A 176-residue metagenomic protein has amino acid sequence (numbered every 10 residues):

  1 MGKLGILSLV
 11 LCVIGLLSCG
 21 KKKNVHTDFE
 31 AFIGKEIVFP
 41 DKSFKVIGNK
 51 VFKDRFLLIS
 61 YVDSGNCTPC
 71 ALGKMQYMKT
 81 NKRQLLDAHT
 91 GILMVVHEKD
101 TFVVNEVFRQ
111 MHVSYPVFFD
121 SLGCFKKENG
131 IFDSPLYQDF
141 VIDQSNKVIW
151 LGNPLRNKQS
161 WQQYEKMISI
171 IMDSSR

Functional and structural regions predicted by a protein language model:
M1-L17: Sec-dependent bacterial lipoprotein signal peptides
C19-V51, L72-K74: N-terminal "domain-start" segment that seeds a small globular fold
V51-A71, Y77-M78: Short active-site neighborhood of thiol/selenol oxidoreductases, capturing the structured segment around
S60, I92-V95, V141: Structural beta-sheet core signal
A71-Q110, K126-K127: Structural microenvironment flanking redox-active thiols in thiol-disulfide oxidoreductases
V107-Q138: Short, internal strand/loop/helix patches that form the active-site neighborhood or redox-interaction surface
V141-R176: Thiol-/selenol-based redox modules, centered on thioredoxin-like and closely related oxidoreductase domains
